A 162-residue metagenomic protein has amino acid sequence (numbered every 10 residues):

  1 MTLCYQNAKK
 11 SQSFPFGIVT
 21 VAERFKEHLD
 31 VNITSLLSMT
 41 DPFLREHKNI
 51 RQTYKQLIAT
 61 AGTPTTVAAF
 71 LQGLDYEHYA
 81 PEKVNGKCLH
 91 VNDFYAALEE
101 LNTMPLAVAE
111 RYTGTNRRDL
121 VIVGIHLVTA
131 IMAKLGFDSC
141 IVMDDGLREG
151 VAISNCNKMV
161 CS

Functional and structural regions predicted by a protein language model:
L3-S162: Helical "lid/coupling" subdomains associated with nucleotide-phosphate turnover
